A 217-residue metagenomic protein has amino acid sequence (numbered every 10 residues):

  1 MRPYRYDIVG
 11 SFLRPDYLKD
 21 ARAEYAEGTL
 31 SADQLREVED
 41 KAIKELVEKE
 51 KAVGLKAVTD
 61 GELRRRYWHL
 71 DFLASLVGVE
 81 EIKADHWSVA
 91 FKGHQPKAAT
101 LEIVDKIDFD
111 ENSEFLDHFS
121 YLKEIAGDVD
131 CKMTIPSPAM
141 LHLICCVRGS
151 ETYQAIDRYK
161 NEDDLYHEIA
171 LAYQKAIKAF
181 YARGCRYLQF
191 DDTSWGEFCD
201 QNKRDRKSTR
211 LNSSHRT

Functional and structural regions predicted by a protein language model:
M1-R210: Domain-level signal for soluble alpha/beta catalytic cores
L211-T217: Single conserved hydrophobic/aromatic residue that forms the stacking wall/gate of nucleotide- or nucleobase-binding
